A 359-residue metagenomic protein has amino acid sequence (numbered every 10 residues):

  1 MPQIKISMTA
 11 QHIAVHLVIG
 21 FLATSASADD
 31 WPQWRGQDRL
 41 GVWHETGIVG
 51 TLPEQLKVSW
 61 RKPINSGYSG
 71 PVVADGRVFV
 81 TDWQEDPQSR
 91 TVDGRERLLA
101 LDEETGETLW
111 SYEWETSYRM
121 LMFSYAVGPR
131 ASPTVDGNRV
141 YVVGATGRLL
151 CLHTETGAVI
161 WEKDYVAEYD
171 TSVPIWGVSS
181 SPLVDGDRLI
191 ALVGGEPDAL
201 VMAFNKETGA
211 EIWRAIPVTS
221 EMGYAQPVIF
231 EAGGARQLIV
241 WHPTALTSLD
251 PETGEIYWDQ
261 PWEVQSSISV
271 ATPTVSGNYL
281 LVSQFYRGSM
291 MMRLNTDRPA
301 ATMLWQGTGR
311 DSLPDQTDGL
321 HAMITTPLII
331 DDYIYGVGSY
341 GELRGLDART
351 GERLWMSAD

Functional and structural regions predicted by a protein language model:
P2-V15: Bacterial N-terminal signal peptides that target proteins for export
I6, T24-A26: Intrinsically disordered, low-complexity segments enriched in Ser/Pro/Gly/Ala and basic residues
H12-T24: Bacterial N-terminal signal peptides
A28-D359: Noncatalytic, solvent-exposed loop/strand surfaces of beta-propeller-type extracellular/periplasmic domains
